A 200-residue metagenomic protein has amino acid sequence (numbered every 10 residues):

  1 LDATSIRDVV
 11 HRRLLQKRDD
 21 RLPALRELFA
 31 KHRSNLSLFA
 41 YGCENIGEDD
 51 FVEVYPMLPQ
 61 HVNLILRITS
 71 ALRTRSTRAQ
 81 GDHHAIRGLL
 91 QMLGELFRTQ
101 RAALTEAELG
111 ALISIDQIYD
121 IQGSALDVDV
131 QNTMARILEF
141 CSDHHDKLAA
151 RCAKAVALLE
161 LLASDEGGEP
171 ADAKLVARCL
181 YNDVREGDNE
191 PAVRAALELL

Functional and structural regions predicted by a protein language model:
L1-I6, V54: Conserved AAA+ ATPase "SRH/arginine-finger" region at the nucleotide-binding site
T4-L15: Conserved AAA+ ATPase core "coupling" helix
V10, I65, A153-A157: Short alpha-helical scaffolding segments that buttress acidic/His motifs in well-ordered protein cores
D20-R151, L162-D172, N182-A192: C-terminal helical "lid" subdomain and adjoining coupling/linker elements of P-loop NTPases
A153-V156, V193-L200: Basic amphipathic alpha-helical segments that dock to polyanions
L175-C179: A short alpha-helical element within helix-turn-helix/winged-helix DNA-binding domains across DNA-binding proteins
